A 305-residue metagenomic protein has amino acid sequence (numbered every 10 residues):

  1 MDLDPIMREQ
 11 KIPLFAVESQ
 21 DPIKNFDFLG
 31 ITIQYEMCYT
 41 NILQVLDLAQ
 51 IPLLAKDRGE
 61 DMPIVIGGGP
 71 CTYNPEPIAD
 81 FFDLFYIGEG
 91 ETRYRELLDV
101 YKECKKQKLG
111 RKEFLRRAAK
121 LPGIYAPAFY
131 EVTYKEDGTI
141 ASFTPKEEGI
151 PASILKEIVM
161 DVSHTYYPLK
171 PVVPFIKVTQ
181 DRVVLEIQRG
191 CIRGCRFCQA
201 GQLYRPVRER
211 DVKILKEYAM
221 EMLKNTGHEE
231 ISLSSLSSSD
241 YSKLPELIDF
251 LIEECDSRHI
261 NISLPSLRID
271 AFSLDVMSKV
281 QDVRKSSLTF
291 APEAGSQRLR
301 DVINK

Functional and structural regions predicted by a protein language model:
D2-P5, M37-Y39, T72-P75, R93-R95 (+7 more regions): Flexible loop/turn segments at secondary-structure boundaries
M7-P145: Glycine-rich beta-alpha loop elements in corrinoid/cobalamin-binding modules across cobalamin-dependent enzymes
L29, D83, C191, C195 (+2 more regions): Conserved, mostly hydrophobic/aromatic
M37, E221-K305: Conserved SAM/AdoMet-binding glycine-rich loop
L43-L46, L98, A219, I248-D249 (+1 more regions): Generic structural signal for well-ordered alpha-helices, preferentially at hydrophobic/aromatic core positions
R116, P174-K177, I187-Q188, S278-D282: Replace "in large, NTP-powered and nucleic-acid-processing enzymes" with "in large, NTP-powered factors and other
P127, T133-V184: N-terminal [4Fe-4S]-dependent radical SAM core
K177-K213: Canonical Radical SAM [4Fe-4S] cluster-binding loop centered on the CxxxCxxC motif and its immediate flanking residues
